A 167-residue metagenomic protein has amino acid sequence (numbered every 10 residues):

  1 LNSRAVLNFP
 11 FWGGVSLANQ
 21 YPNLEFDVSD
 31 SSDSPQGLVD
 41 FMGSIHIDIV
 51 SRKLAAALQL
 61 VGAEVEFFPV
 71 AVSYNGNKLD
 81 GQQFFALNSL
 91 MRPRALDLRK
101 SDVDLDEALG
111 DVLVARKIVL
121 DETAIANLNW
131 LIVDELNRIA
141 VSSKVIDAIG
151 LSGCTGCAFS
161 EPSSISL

Functional and structural regions predicted by a protein language model:
L1-L167: Phosphate/anion-contacting hairpin/loop surfaces
